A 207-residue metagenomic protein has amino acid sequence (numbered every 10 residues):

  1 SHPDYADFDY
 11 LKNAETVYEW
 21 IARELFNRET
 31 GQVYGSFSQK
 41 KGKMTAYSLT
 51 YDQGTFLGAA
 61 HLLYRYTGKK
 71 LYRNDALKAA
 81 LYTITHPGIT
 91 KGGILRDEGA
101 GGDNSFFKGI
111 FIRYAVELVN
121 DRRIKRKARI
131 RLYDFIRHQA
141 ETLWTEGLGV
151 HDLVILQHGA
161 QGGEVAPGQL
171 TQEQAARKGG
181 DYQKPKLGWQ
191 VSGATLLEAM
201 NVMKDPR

Functional and structural regions predicted by a protein language model:
S1-L63: Active-site cradle of extracellular carbohydrate-active enzymes
S1-P3, Y18, H61, R65 (+2 more regions): Specific register positions within alpha-helical solenoid repeats of the TPR/Sel1-like families, i.e., one
S48, L71, A76-K78, Y82-R207: CBM-like carbohydrate-recognition segments
